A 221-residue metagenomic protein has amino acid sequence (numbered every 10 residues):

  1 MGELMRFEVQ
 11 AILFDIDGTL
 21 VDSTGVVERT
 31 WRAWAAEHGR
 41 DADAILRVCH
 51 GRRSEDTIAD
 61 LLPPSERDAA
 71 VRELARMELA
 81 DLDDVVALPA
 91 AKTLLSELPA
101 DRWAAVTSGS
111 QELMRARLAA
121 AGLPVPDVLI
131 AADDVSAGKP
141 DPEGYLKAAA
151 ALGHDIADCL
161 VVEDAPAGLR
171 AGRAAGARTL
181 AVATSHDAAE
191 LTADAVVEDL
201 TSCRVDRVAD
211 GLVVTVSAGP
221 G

Functional and structural regions predicted by a protein language model:
M1-Q10, Q111-G221: Asp-based, Mg2+/Mn2+-dependent phosphohydrolase catalytic module
G2-P99, S110-R115, L123: N-terminal helical cap/lid subdomain that shapes the substrate entry/recognition surface in HAD-like hydrolases
L20, R47, W103, A137 (+1 more regions): Conserved SAM-binding loop
S96-R102, D155-I156: Short, surface-exposed connector motifs at secondary-structure boundaries
R102-A104, R178: Proline-centered loop/turn at the N-terminus of a beta-strand
T107: Catalytic nucleophile serine of serine hydrolases, specifically the conserved "nucleophile elbow" pentapeptide
